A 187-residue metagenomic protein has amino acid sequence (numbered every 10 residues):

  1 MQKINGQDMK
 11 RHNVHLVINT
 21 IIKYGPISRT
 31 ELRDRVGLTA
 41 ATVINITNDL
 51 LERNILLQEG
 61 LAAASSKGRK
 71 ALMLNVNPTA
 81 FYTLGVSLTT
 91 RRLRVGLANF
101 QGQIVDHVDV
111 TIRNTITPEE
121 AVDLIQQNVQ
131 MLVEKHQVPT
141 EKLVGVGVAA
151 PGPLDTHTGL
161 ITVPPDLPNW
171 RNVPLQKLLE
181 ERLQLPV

Functional and structural regions predicted by a protein language model:
M1-R35: Extreme N-terminal segment that seeds HTH/winged-HTH DNA-binding domains in transcriptional regulators
I21, L32, V43, T47-L56: Basic amphipathic alpha-helical segments that dock to polyanions
S28, L57-Q58, D155: Short beta-strand(s) of the beta-wing in winged-helix/HTH DNA-binding folds
L38-D49, S66-G68: Canonical helix-turn-helix DNA-binding module
L51-K67: Beta-hairpin "wing" of winged helix-turn-helix
K70-H107: Gly/Thr-rich phosphate-binding beta-strand-loop-beta motif of the actin/hexokinase/Hsp70
V108-V187: Glycine-rich phosphate-binding loop and adjoining helix at the ATP-binding site of ATP-dependent phosphoryl-transfer
